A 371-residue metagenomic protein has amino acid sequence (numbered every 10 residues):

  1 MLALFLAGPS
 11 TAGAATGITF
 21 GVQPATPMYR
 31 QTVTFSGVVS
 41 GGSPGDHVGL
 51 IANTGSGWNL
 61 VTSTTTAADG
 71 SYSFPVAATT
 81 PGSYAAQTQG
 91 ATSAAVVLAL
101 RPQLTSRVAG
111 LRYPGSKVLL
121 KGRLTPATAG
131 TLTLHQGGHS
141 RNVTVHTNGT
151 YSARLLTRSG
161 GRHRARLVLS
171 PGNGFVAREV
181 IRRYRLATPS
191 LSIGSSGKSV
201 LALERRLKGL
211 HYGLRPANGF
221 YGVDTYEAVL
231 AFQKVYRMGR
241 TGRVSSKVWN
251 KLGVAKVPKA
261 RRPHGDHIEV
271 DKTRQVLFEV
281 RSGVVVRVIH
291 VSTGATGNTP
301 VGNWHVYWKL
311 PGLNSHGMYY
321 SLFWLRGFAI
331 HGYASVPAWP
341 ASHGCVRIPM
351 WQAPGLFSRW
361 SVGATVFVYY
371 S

Functional and structural regions predicted by a protein language model:
L2-F5, S10-P189: Low-complexity, Ser/Thr/Pro-rich intrinsically disordered linker/stalk segments at domain junctions
Y29, P44, P114, L203 (+2 more regions): Short, flexible surface segments
P44, T128-A129, V270-Q275, H316-M318 (+1 more regions): A short, compositionally biased
R101-R107, E179, R185-S196, V248-H267: Intrinsically disordered, low-complexity Ser/Thr-rich linker and spacer segments in cell-wall-related proteins
T131, R164, E179-I181, G209 (+4 more regions): Exported/periplasmic cell-wall-interacting domains
L191-V200, R205-K251: Short acidic, glycine/serine/threonine-rich helix-capping segments at coil-helix boundaries
V223-A231, R281-V286, N298-V301, Y307-W308 (+1 more regions): Secreted/periplasmic proteins that engage bacterial cell-wall peptidoglycan
G253-T296: A structural motif detector for short, solvent-exposed N-terminal "entry" segments of globular domains
